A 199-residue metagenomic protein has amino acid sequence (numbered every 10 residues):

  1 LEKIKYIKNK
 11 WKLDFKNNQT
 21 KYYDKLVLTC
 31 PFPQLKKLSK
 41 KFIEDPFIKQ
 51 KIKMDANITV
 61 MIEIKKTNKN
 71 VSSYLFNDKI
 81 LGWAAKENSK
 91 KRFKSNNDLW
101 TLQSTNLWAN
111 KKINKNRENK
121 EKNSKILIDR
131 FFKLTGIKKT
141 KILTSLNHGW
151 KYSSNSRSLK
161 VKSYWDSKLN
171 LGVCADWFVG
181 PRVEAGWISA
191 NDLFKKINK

Functional and structural regions predicted by a protein language model:
L1-K12: A conserved short coil-to-beta-strand element within the FAD-binding core of flavoproteins
F15-N18: Glycine-centered tight beta-turn/hairpin loop motif at sheet-sheet or coil-to-beta transitions
T20-S72: Central helical "cap/lid" subdomain
K37-S39, R157, V183-E184: Short glycine-/acidic-enriched loop or helix-start segments at secondary-structure transitions that form or flank
M61-R117, I126, R130-L134: Active-site substrate-recognition segment that forms the wall of the catalytic cavity or substrate channel
S124, I128, W187-N198: Short, amphipathic alpha-helical "lid/cap" segments that border enzyme active or binding sites
I128-L169: Flavin (FAD/FMN) cofactor-binding core of flavoprotein oxidoreductases
K162-F194: Short FAD-binding loop at a beta-strand-to-alpha-helix junction that anchors the flavin cofactor in diverse
